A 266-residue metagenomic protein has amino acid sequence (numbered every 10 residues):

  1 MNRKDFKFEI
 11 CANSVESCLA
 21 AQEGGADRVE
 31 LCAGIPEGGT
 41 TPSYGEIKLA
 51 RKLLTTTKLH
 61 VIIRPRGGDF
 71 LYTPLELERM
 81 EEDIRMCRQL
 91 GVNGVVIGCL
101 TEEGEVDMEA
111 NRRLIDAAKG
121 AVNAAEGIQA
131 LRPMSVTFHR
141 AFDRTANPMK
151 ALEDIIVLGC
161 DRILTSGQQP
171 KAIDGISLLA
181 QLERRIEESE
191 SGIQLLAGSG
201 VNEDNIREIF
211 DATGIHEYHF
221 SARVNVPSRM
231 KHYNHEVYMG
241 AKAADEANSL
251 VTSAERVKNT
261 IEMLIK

Functional and structural regions predicted by a protein language model:
N2-S14, I63-E81, L100-E105, T137-N147: Active-site mouth loops of central-metabolism enzymes
F6-A12, V29-L31, L59-I63, V95-I97 (+4 more regions): Hydrophobic faces of well-ordered beta-strands that scaffold small-molecule active sites in alpha/beta enzyme cores
N13-E23, D69-I84, D143-L158, L182 (+2 more regions): Catalytic cores of alpha/beta
E16, I35-T55, L75-L77, L100-A121 (+4 more regions): Active-site-adjacent beta->alpha loops and helix N-cap segments on the catalytic face of soluble alpha/beta enzymes
E23-V29, L54-T57, G91-G94, G120 (+5 more regions): Glycine-enriched alpha-helix->loop->beta-strand junction motifs that scaffold or abut catalytic
R28-T40, M86-E102, C160-A172, T213-N234: Glycine-rich phosphate-binding active-site loops on the catalytic face of alpha/beta enzymes
G67, E190-K266: C-terminal alpha-helical cap/extension of soluble enzyme domains
R132-D174: Histidine/lysine/aspartate-rich catalytic loop segments that bind and position anionic ligands
